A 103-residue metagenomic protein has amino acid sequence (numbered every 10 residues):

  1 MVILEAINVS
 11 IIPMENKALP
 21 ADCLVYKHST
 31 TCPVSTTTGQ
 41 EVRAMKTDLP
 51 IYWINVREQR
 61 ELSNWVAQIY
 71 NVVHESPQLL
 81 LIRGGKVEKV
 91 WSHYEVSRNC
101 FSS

Functional and structural regions predicted by a protein language model:
M1-E15: N-terminal "domain-start" segment that seeds a small globular fold
I12-P13, Q59-L62, V96-R98: A short acidic, often aromatic-flanked loop/helix-cap motif at beta-alpha or helix-coil junctions that lines enzyme
M14-M45: Local sequence-structure signature of Cys/Sec-based thiol-disulfide redox active-site neighborhoods
K27, L49-W65: Thiol-based oxidoreductase modules, predominantly thioredoxin-like and allied folds used for disulfide exchange
V34-E41, E58, L62, V66: Amphipathic alpha-helical interface surfaces
I69-V73: Short loop/turn motifs at secondary-structure junctions and domain boundaries
E75, L80-S103: Non-catalytic, surface beta->alpha helical segment in thiol-disulfide oxidoreductase systems
